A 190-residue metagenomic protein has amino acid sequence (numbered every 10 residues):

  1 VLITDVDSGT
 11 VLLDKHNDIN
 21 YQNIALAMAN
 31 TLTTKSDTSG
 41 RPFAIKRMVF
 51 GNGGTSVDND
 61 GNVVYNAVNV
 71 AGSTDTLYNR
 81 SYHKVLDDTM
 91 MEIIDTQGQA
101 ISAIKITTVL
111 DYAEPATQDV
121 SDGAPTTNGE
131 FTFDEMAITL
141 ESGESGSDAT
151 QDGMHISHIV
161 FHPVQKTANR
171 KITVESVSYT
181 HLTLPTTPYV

Functional and structural regions predicted by a protein language model:
V1-F133, E141-L182: Small cysteine-rich, disulfide-bonded extracellular modules of the LU/uPAR three-finger superfamily and closely related
H181-V190: Single conserved hydrophobic/aromatic residue that forms the stacking wall/gate of nucleotide- or nucleobase-binding
